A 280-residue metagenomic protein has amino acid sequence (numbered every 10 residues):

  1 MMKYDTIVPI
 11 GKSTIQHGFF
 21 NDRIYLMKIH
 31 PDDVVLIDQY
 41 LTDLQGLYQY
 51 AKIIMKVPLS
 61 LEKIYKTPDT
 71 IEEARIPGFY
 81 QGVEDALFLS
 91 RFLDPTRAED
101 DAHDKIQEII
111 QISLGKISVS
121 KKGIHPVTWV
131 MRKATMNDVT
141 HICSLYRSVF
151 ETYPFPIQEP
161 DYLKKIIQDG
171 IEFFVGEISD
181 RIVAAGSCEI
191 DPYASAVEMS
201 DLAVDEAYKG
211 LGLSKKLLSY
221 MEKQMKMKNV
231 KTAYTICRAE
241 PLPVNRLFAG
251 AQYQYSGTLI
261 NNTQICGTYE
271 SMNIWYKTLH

Functional and structural regions predicted by a protein language model:
M1-Y48, E62-K63, V83: N-terminal charged segments
T6-R23, H141-E206: A conserved beta-strand-loop-helix scaffold within acyl/acetyltransferase catalytic domains
F20-M27, H103-E108, I112-P156, I274: Short amphipathic alpha-helix that is part of the acyltransferase structural core
P31-D43, V204, G210-M227, R246 (+1 more regions): Conserved acetyl-CoA-binding loop-helix of GNAT-fold acetyltransferases
Q45-V57, M225-C237: Conserved GNAT acetyl-CoA-binding A-motif
K56, I71-L87, I236, Q254-Y269: Conserved catalytic-core motifs of GNAT/GCN5-like acyltransferases
I64-T67, L89, L247-F248: Conserved active-site tyrosine of GNAT-family acetyltransferases
Y80-K105, K116, N261-H280: C-terminal "cap" of GNAT-fold acetyltransferases
